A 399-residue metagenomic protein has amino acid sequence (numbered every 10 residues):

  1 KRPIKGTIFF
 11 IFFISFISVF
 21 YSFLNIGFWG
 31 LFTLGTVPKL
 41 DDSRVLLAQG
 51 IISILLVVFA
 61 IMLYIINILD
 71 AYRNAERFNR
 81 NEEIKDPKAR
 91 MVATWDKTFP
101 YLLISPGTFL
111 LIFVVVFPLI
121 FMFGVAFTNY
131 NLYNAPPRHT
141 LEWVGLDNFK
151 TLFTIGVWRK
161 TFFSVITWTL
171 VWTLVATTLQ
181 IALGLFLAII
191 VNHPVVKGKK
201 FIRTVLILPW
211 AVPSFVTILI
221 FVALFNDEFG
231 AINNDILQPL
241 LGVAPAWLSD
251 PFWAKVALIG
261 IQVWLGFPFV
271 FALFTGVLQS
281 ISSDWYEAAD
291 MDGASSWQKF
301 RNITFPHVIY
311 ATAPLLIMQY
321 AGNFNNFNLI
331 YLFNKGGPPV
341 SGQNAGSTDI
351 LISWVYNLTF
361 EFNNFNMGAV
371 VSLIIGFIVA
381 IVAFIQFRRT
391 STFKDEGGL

Functional and structural regions predicted by a protein language model:
K1-R2, N363: Short helix-adjacent coil turns
R2-I11, T98, I166, L174: Membrane-interface helix starts
I4-A93: Transmembrane helix recognition focused on a "late"/terminal membrane span
F23-W29, P100-L399: A structural signal for multi-pass alpha-helical bundles of membrane permease subunits that mediate small-molecule
L40-L47, I51, M91-T98, P194-K197 (+2 more regions): Juxtamembrane loop-transmembrane helix junctions in multi-pass integral membrane proteins, especially the extracellular
I65-L103, K197-K199, F387-L399: Transmembrane alpha-helical segments of polytopic membrane transport and secretion proteins
